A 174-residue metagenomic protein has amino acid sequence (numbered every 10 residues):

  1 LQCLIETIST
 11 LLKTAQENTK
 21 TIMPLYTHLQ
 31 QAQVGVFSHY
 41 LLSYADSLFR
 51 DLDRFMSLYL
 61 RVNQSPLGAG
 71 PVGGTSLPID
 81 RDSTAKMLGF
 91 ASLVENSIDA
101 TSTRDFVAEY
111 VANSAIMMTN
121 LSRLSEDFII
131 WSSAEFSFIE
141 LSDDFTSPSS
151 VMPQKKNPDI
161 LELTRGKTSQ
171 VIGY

Functional and structural regions predicted by a protein language model:
L1-I22: Hydrophobic alpha-helical hairpins/lids featuring a short glycine-rich hinge
I5, G35-Y174: Internal glycine-rich alpha/beta core junctions
T10, K20-T27, S76, L93 (+1 more regions): N-terminal start-of-domain structural block
A15-G35: Acidic interhelical loop/turn segments
